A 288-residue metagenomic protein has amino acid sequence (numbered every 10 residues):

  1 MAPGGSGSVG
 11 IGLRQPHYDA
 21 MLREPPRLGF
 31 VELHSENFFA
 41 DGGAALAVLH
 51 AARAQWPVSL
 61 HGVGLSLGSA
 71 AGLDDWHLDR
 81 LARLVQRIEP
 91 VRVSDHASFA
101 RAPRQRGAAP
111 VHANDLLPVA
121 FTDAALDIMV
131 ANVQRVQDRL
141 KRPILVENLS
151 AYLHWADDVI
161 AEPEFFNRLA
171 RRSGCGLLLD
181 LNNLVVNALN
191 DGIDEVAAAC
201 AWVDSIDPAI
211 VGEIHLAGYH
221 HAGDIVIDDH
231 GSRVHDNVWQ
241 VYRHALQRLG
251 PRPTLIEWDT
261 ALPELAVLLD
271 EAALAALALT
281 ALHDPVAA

Functional and structural regions predicted by a protein language model:
M1-A20: Boundary/entry segment of secreted carbohydrate-active catalytic domains
G7-L13, G29-L33, V58-H61, V91-D95 (+4 more regions): Hydrophobic faces of well-ordered beta-strands that scaffold small-molecule active sites in alpha/beta enzyme cores
Y18-D19, S35-A47, S66-W76, Y152-I160 (+3 more regions): Acidic-and-aromatic substrate-binding clefts and catalytic sites of carbohydrate-active enzymes
M21-P26, G43-L60, W76-V91, Q134-R139 (+3 more regions): Acidic (Asp/Glu)-rich catalytic clusters
A40-G42, G72, P118-L126, N187-P251: Gly/Pro-rich active-site loop or hairpin
D74-L177: Active-site acidic/histidine proton-transfer and metal-coordination neighborhood in alpha/beta enzyme cores
Q137-D224: Acidic/histidine-rich catalytic cores of soluble enzymes
L265-P285: C-terminal helical cap(s) of enzyme catalytic domains, especially alpha/beta-barrels
